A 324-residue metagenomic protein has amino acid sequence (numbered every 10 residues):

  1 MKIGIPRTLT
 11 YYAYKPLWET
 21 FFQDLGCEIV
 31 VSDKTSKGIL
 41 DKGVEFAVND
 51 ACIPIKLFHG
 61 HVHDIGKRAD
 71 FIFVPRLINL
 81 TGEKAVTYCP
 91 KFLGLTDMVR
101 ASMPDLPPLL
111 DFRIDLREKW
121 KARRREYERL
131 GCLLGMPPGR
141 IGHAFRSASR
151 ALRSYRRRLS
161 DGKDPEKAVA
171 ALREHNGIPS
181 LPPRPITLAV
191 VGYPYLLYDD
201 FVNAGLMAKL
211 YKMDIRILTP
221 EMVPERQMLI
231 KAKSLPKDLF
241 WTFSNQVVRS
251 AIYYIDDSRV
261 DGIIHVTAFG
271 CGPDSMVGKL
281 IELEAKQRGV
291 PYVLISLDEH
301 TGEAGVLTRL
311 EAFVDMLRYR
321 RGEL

Functional and structural regions predicted by a protein language model:
M1-L324: An N-terminal assembly and electron-transfer interface module characteristic of large anaerobic redox and radical
